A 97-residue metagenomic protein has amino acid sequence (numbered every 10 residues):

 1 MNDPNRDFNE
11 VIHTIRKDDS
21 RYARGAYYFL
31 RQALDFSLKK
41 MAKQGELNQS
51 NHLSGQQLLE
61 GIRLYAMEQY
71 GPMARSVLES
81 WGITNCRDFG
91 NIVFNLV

Functional and structural regions predicted by a protein language model:
N2-V97: Non-transmembrane, aqueous-exposed alpha-helical and coiled segments at domain scale
